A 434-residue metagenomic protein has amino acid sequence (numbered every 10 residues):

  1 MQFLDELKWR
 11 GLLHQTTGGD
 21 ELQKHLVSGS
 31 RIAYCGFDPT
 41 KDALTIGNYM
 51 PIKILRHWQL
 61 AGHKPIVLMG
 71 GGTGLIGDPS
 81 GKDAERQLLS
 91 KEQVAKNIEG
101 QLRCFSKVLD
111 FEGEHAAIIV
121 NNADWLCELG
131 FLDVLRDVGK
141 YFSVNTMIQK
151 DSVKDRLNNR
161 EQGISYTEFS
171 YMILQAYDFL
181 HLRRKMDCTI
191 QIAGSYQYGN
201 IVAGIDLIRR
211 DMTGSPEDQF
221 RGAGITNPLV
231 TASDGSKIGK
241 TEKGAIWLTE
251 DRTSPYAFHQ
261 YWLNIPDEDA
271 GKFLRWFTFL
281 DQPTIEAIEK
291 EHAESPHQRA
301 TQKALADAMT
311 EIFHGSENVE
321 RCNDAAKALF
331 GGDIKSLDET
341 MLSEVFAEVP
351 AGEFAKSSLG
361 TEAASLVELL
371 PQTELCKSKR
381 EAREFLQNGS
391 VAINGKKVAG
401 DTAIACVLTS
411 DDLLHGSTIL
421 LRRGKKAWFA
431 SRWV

Functional and structural regions predicted by a protein language model:
M1-Q197, I201-I205, M212-A223: NTP-dependent nucleotidyl-transfer catalytic core
L207-V434: Conserved nucleotide- and phosphate/pyrophosphate-binding catalytic cores in adenylate/nucleotidyl-handling enzymes
